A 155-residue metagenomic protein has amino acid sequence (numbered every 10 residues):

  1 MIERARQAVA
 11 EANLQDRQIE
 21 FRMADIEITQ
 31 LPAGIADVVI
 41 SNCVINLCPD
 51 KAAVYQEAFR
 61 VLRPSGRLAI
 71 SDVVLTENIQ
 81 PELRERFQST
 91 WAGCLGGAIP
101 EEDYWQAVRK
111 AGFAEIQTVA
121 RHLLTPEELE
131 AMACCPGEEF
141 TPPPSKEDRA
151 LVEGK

Functional and structural regions predicted by a protein language model:
M1-T29, A53: Class I SAM-dependent methyltransferase SAM/SAH-binding core
E27-V39: A short acidic, Gly/Pro-enriched loop at the edge of an enzyme's catalytic core that lines a small-molecule cofactor
D37-D50: A short SAM/SAH-binding and catalytic strip from SAM-dependent methyltransferases
A52-R67: A short glycine-rich, Lys/Arg-flanked "PGG" loop and its adjoining helix->strand segment in the class I
I70-D72: Acidic carboxylate diad motif detector
V74-L95, Q106: Short, glycine-/aromatic-enriched active-site segment of Class I SAM-dependent methyltransferases
G96-T118: Short alpha-helix
A114-G154: Conserved catalytic loop of SAM-dependent methyltransferase domains
